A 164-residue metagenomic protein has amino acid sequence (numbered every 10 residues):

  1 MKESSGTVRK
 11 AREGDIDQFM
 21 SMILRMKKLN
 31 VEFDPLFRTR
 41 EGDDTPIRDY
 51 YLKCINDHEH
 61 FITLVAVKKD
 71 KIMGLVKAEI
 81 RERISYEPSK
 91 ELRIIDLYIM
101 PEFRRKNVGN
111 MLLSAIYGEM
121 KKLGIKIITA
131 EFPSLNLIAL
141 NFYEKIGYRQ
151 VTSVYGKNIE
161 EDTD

Functional and structural regions predicted by a protein language model:
M1-D17, R25, D164: Conserved N-terminal entry element of GNAT/NAT acetyltransferase domains
K28-Y51: Conserved GNAT-fold acetyl-CoA-binding loop/helix
L52-L64: A short helix-loop-beta-strand connector motif used in the catalytic cores of GNAT acetyltransferases and, in some
T63-V65, K71-I80: Conserved beta-strand in the GNAT
E82-I94, R104, V151: A conserved beta-turn-beta hairpin within the catalytic core of GNAT-like acetyltransferases that forms part
D96-I99, R105-G118, K145: Conserved acetyl-CoA-binding loop-helix of GNAT-fold acetyltransferases
N110, S134-T152: Conserved active-site alpha-helix within GNAT-family acetyltransferase domains
K121-E131: Conserved GNAT acetyl-CoA-binding A-motif
